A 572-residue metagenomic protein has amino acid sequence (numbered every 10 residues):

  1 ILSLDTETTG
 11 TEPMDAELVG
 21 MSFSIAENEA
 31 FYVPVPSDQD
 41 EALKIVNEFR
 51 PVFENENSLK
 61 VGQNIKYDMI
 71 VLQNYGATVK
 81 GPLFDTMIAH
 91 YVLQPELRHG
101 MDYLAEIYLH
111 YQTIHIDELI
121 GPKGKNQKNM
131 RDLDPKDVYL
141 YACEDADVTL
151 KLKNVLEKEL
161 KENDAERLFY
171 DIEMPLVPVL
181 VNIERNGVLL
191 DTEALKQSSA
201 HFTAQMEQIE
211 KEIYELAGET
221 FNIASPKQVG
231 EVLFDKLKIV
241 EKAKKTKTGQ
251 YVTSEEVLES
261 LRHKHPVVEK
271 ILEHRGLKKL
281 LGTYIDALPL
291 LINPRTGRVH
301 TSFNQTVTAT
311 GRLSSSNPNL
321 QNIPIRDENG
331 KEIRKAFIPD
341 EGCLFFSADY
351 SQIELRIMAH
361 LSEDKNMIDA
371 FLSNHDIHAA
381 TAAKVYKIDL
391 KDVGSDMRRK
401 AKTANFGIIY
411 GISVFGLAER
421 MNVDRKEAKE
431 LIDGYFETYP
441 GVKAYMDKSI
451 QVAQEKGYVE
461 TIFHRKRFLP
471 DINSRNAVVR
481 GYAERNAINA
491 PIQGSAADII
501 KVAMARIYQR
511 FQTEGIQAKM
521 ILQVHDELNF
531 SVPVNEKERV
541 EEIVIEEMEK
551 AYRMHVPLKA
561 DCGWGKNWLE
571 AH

Functional and structural regions predicted by a protein language model:
I1-S37, P51-E54, Q63-I65, V79-K80 (+13 more regions): Conserved "right-hand" nucleotidyltransferase catalytic core of DNA-directed polymerases
T8-E41, D102, S347, E354-K387 (+2 more regions): Metal-dependent catalytic core segments for phosphate chemistry
P36-D40, V92, L291-P294, M367-D369 (+3 more regions): Short, contiguous acidic/charged loop-to-helix segments that flank catalytic cores in large enzymes
E41-N57: Short, basic/hydrophobic alpha-helical segments
T78-Q94, M101, Y108, N374-H378: Conserved beta-strand -> loop -> alpha-helix junction used to position metal-binding or nucleic-acid-contacting
K128-R131, P178, R185, V240 (+7 more regions): Conserved catalytic core of nucleic-acid polymerases
A204, Q208-K211, E215-K270, E437-N489 (+2 more regions): C-terminal polymerase-core module
N222-A224, K519-V524: Short beta-strand
